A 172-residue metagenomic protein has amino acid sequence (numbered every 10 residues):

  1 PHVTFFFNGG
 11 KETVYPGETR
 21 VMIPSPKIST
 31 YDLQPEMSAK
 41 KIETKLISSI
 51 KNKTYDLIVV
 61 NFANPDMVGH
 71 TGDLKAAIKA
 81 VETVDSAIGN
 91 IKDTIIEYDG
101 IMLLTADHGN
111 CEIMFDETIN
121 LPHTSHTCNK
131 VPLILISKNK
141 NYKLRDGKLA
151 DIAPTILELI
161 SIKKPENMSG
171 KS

Functional and structural regions predicted by a protein language model:
P1-S172: Feature captures the catalytic ectodomains and active-site-proximal regions of enzymes that hydrolyze or transfer
